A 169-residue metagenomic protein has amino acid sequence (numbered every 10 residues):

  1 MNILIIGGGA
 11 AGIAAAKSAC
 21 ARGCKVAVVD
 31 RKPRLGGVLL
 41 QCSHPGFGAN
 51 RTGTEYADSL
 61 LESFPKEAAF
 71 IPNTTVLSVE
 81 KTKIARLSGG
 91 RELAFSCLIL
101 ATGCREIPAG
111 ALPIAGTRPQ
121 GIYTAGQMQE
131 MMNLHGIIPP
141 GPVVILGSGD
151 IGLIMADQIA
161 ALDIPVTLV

Functional and structural regions predicted by a protein language model:
M1-I6, A57-P142: FAD-binding core/adjacent interface of flavoenzyme oxidoreductases
N2-S59, P140-V169: Beta1-alpha1 glycine-rich phosphate/pyrophosphate-binding loop at the start of Rossmann-like nucleotide-binding domains
